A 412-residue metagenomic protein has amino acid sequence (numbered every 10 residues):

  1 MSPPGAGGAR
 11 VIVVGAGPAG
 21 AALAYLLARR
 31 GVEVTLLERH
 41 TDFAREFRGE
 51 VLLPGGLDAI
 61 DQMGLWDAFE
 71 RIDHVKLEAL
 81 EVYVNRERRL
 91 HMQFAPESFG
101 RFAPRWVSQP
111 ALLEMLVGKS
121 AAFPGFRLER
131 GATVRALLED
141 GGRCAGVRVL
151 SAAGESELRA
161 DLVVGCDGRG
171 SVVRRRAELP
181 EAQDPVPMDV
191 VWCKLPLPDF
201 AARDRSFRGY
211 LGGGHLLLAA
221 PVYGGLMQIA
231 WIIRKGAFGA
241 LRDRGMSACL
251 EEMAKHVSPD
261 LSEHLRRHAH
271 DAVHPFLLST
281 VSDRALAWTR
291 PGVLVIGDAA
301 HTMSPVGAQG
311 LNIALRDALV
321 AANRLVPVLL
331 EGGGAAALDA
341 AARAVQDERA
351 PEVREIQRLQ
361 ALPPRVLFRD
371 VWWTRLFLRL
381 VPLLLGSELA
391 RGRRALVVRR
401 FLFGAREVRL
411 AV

Functional and structural regions predicted by a protein language model:
S2-A9, D58-R176, D184-K194, L410-V412: Conserved N-terminal helical subregion
A9-T35: N-terminal Rossmann-like FAD-binding beta1-loop-alpha1 element of flavoenzymes
A24, F276-L362: Conserved mid-domain beta->alpha element of the FAD-binding
A28-R48: Glycine-rich FAD pyrophosphate-binding loop
L36-L37, G165, Y210, I296: Generic enzyme active-site microenvironment
T41-D61: Conserved N-terminal glycine-rich FAD pyrophosphate-binding loop of Rossmann-like flavoproteins
A132, A136, G142-F276, T280: Conserved FAD-binding catalytic core of PHBH/FMO-like flavoproteins
N323-V412: C-terminal helical "tail/cap" subdomain of flavin- and related membrane-associated enzymes
